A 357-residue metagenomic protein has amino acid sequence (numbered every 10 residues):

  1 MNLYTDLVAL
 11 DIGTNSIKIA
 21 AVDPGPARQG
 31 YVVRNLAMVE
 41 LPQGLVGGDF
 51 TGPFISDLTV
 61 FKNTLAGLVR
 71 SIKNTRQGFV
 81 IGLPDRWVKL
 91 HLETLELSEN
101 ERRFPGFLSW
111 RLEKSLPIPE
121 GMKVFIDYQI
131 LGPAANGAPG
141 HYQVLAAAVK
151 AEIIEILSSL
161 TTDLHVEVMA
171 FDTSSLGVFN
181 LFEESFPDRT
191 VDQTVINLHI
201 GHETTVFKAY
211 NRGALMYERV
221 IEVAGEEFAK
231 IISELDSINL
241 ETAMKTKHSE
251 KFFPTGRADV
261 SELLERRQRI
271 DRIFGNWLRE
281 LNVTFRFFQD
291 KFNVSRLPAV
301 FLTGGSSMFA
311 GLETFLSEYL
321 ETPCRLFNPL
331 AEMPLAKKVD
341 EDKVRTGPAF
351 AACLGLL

Functional and structural regions predicted by a protein language model:
M1-E40, Q77-G82, P187-Y217, A224-E227 (+2 more regions): Gly/Thr-rich phosphate-binding beta-strand-loop-beta motif of the actin/hexokinase/Hsp70
N35-S71, Q268-R269, D340-V344: N-terminal phosphate-binding loop and adjacent alpha-helix
Q43-D49, I153-N180, A214-G256: Glycine-rich phosphate-binding loop plus the immediately following alpha-helix
L58-I72, S185-Q193, E280-F287: Phosphate-interacting basic helix/loop segments used at nucleotide- and nucleic-acid interfaces
G78, G82-E184, A299, P329-M333 (+1 more regions): Active-site neighborhood for divalent-cation/phosphate handling
N180, S307, R325-L357: Glycine-rich phosphate-binding/hydrolytic loop that grips phosphoryl groups
E234-L235, T246-A299, S306: Adenine-nucleotide phosphate-binding core of ATP-dependent small-molecule kinases
S295-R325: Glycine-rich phosphate-binding loops at beta-strand->alpha-helix junctions
